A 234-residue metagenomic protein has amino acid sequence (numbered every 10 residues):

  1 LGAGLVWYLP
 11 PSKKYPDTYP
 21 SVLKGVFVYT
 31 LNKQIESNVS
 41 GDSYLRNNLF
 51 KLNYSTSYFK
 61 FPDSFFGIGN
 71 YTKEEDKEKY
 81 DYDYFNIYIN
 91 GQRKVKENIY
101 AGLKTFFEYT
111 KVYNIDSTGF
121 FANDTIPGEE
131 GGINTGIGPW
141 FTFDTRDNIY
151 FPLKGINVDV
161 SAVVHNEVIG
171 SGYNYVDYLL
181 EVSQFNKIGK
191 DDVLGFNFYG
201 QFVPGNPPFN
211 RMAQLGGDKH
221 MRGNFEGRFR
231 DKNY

Functional and structural regions predicted by a protein language model:
L1-I133, R228-Y234: Gram-negative/organellar outer-membrane beta-barrel architecture
A3-P10, V39-G41, P139-T145, L180-Q184: Short, well-ordered amphipathic alpha-helices
S21-G25, V39, F50-Y54, A101-L103 (+4 more regions): Transmembrane beta-strands of outer-membrane beta-barrel proteins
L103, D116-A162: Internal metal/ion-chelating core segments
W140-T142, N148-Y234: C-terminal outer-membrane beta-barrel translocator/porin domains of Gram-negative envelope proteins and their
